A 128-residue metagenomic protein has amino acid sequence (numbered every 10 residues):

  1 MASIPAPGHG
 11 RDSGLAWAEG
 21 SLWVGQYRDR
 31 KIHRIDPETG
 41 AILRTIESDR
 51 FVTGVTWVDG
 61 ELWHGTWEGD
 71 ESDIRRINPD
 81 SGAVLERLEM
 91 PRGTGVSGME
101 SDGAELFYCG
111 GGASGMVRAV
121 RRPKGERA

Functional and structural regions predicted by a protein language model:
M1-P5, A41-I46, A83-E89, A128: A short beta-strand motif characteristic of beta-propeller blades
P7-E19, D49-G60, P91-G103: Beta-rich, blade/repeat-based domains predominating in secreted/periplasmic proteins but also intracellular
V24-D29, H64-G69, Y108-A113: Conserved beta-strand positions in repeat-built beta-propeller and related beta-rich domains
R28, E38, F51, D70 (+3 more regions): A generic "binding-loop/recognition-motif" signal
K31-H33, S72-R75, G115-R118: A short loop-to-beta-strand structural motif that recurs across blades of beta-propeller domains
D36-G40, N78-G82, R121-G125: Short loop/turn segments that connect beta-strands within beta-propeller blades
H64, S72-D73, V84, Y108 (+2 more regions): Feature marking well-ordered beta-strand scaffolds used for ligand recognition
V96-A128: Blade-level signature of beta-propeller repeat domains, shared across WD40, Kelch, NHL, RCC1 and BNR/Asp-box propellers
